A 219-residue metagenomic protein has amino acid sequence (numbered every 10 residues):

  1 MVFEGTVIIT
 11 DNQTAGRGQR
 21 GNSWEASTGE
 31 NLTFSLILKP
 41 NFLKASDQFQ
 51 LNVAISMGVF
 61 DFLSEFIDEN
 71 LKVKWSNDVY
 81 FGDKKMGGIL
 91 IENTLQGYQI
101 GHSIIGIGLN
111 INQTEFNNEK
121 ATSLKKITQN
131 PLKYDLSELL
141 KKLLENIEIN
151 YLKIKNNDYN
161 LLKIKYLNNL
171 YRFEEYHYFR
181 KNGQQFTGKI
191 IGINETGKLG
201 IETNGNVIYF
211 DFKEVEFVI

Functional and structural regions predicted by a protein language model:
M1-F66, G87: N-terminal lobe of the biotin/lipoate ligase/transferase fold
T10, L71-W75: General beta-strand structural signal in soluble alpha/beta enzymes
N41-L71, F81-I219: Long, positively charged amphipathic alpha-helical accessory segments at protein N-termini or as interdomain linkers
